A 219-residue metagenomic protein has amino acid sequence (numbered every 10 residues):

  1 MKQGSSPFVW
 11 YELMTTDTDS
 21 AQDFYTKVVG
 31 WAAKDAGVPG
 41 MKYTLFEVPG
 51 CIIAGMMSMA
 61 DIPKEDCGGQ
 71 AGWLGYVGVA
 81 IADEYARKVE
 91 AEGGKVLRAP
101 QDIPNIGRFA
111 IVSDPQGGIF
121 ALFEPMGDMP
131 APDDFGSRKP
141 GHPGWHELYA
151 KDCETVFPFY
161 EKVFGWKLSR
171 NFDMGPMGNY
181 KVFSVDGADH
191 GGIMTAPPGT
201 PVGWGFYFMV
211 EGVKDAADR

Functional and structural regions predicted by a protein language model:
M1-G4, A86, E90-G144, L148 (+3 more regions): Vicinal oxygen chelate
Q3, P7-I52, A91, A99-G107 (+2 more regions): Core segments of cupin and vicinal oxygen chelate
P7-T16, T44-E47, I62-K88, R108-S113 (+2 more regions): Vicinal oxygen chelate
A21-D23, M56, D66, Y85-R87 (+3 more regions): Short acidic, gly/pro-rich beta-turn/loop elements at beta-sheet edges and active-site/ligand-binding grooves
K34-A36, M59, A196: Short beta-strand micro-motifs enriched in acidic
I52, A71, I119, D189: Glycine-rich acetyl-CoA-binding "A-motif" of GNAT/NAT acetyltransferases
I52-E65, G75, R98, D102 (+1 more regions): DNA polymerase sliding clamps and clamp-related checkpoint/processivity subunits
